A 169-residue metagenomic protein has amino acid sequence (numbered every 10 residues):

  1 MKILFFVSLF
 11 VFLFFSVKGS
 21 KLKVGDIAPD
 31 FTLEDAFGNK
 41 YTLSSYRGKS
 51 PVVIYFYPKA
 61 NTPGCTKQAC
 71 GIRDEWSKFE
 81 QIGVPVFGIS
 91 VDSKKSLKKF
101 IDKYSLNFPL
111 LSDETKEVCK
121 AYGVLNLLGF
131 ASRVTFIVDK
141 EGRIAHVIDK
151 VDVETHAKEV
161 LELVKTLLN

Functional and structural regions predicted by a protein language model:
I3-D30: N-proximal helix/coil linker or "cap" segments that precede and/or mark the start of modular domains
L22, D35-A36, V138-D139: Short, acidic, Ser/Thr-enriched surface-loop or helix-capping motifs
A28-P29, P51, S132-V134: Short loop/turn microsegments at loop-to-beta-strand junctions
T32-P51: A short beta-strand-turn-helix
S50-V52, Y57-N61, S93: Short pre-active-site segment immediately N-terminal to redox-active cysteine/selenocysteine motifs in thiol-based
F56-D74, K78: Conserved redox-active cysteine motifs that mediate thiol-disulfide chemistry, especially di-cysteine Cys-X(1-2)-Cys
F87, L97-S132: Short, internal strand/loop/helix patches that form the active-site neighborhood or redox-interaction surface
A131-N169: Thiol-/selenol-based redox modules, centered on thioredoxin-like and closely related oxidoreductase domains
